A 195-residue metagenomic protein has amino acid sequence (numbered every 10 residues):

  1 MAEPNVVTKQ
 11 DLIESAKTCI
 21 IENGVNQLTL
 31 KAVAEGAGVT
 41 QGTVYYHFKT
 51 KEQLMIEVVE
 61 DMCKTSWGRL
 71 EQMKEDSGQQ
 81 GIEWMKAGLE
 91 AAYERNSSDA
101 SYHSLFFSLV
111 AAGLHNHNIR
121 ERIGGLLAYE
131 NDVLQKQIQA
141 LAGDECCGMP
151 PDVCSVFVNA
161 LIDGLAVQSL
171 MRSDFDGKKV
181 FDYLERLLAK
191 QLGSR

Functional and structural regions predicted by a protein language model:
M1-V7, R195: N-terminal intrinsically disordered/low-complexity leader segments
N5, D11, S15-E57, D61: Helix-turn-helix
S15-E22, R69-Q72, L105, L109 (+1 more regions): Solvent-exposed, amphipathic alpha-helical segments
F48, E94, S108-H115: Short helix-capping/turn signature of helix-turn-helix
K51, V58, M62, S66 (+6 more regions): Hydrophobic/aromatic residues within well-ordered alpha-helical segments
E57, E71-Y102, P151-V158, F181: Hydrophobic alpha-helical connector segments
E71-Q72, S98-F107, H117-A142, V153-V156 (+2 more regions): Amphipathic alpha-helical packing segments from all-alpha helical-bundle domains
R95-S98, H115, S155-G177, A189-R195: Amphipathic C-terminal alpha-helical segment
